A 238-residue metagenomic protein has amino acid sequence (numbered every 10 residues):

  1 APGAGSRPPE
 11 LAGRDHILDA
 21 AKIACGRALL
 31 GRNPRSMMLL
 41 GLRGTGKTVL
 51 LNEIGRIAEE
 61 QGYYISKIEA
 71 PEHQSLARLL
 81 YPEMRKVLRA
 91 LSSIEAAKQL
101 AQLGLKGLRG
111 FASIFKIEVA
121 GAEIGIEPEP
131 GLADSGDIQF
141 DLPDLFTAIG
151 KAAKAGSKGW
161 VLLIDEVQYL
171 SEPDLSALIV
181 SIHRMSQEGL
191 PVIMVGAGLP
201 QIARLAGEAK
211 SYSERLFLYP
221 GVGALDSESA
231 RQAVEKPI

Functional and structural regions predicted by a protein language model:
A1-R35, A97-L100: A short, basic N-terminal segment
A20, L50-I57, L79-E83, A177 (+4 more regions): Alpha-helical scaffold elements adjacent to nucleotide-binding pockets in ATP/GTP-utilizing enzyme cores
L30-G41, T45, V49-W160, V192: P-loop NTPase nucleotide-binding core
G44, P71-S75, Q168-Y169, L199-R204 (+1 more regions): Conserved nucleotide-binding/hydrolysis micro-motifs of P-loop NTPases
Y64, L163, L218-G221: Conserved Rossmann-like nucleotide-binding pocket used by diverse enzymes that bind dinucleotide cofactors
P130-Q201, G207-S211: Conserved Walker B catalytic segment
E208-A224: A short helix-turn-beta junction within AAA+ P-loop NTPase domains corresponding to the substrate/partner-engaging
V222-I238: Conserved small helical "lid"/interfacial subdomain of P-loop NTPases
